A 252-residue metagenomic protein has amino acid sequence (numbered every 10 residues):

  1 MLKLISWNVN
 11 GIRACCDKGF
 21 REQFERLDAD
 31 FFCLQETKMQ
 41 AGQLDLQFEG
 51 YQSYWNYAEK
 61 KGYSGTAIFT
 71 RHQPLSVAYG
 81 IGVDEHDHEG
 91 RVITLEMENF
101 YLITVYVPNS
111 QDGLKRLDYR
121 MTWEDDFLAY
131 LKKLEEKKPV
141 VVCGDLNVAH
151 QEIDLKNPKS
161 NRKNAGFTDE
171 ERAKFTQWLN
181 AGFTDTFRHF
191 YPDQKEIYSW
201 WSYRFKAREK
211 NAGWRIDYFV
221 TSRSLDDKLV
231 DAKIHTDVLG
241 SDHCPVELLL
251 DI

Functional and structural regions predicted by a protein language model:
M1-F48, Q52, A58-Y63, W178: N-terminal, active-site-proximal structural segment of metallo-dependent hydrolase catalytic domains
L2-N10, N99-Q111, C143: Active-site-proximal beta-strand elements of phosphoester/diester hydrolases
N8, F24-G42, L102, L131-E152 (+4 more regions): Active-site beta-strand/loop signature of hydrolases that rely on acidic residues for catalysis
K38, Q43-S110: Structured beta-strand-rich core segments of catalytic domains in phosphoester-bond hydrolases
Q52, D126-A212, I216: Metal-dependent phosphoesterases centered on the DNase I-like endonuclease/exonuclease/phosphatase
K61-S76, I197, R204-D227: Conserved beta strand-loop-helix elements of the APE1-like EEP
R71, L95-E98, S222-R223, S241 (+1 more regions): Active-site beta-strand termini and strand-to-loop segments that position acidic
G82-V83, P108-E124, K159-N164: Surface-exposed cleft-lining segments at the edges of enzyme active sites
